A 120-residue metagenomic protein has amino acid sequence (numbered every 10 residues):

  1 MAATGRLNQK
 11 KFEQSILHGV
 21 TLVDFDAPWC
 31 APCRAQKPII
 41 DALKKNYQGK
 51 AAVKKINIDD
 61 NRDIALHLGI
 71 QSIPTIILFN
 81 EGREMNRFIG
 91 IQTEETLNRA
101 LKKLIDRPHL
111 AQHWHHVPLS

Functional and structural regions predicted by a protein language model:
M1-G19, K103, R107-S120: N-terminal leader/targeting and pre-domain segments
I16-P28: Short active-site neighborhood of thiol/selenol oxidoreductases, capturing the structured segment around
L22-V23, V53, I76: Hydrophobic beta-strand anchors of alpha/beta hydrolase catalytic cores
C30-C33, I76: The canonical Cys-X-X-Cys-His
R34-Y47: Typically the conserved alpha-helix immediately C-terminal to a functionally engaged Cys/Sec in thioredoxin-like
N57-D59: Conserved acidic residues
R62, L68-N80: Structural micro-motif
N80-H113: Non-catalytic, surface beta->alpha helical segment in thiol-disulfide oxidoreductase systems
